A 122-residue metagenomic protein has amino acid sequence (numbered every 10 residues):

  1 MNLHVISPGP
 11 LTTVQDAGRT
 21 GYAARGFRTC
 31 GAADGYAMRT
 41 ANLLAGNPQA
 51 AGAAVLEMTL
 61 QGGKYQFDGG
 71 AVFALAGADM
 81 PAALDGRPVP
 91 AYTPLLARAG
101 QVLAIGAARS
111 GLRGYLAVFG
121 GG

Functional and structural regions predicted by a protein language model:
M1-G122: Conserved "landmark" site that anchors the functional core of diverse proteins
